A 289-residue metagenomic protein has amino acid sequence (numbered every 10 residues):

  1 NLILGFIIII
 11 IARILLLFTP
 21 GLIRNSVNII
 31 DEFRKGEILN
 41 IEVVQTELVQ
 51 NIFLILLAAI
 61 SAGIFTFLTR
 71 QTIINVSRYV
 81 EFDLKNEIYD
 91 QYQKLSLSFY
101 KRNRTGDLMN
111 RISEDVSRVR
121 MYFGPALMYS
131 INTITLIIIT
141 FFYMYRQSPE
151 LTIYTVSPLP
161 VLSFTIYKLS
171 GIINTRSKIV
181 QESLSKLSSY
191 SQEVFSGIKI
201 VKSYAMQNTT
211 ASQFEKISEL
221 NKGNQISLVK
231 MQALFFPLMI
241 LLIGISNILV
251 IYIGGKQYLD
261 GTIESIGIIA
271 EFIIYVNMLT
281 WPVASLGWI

Functional and structural regions predicted by a protein language model:
N1-N25, N51, I55, R70-I74 (+4 more regions): Alpha-helical segments in transporter systems
L2-F65, Y145-E150, I248, Y252 (+1 more regions): Transmembrane helix-loop-helix hairpins at lipid-water interfaces of multipass membrane proteins, especially the type-1
L2-I14, P125-I179, V250-E264: Transmembrane helices of ABC transporter permease
L15-D31, A58-T105, M109, S113 (+8 more regions): Juxtamembrane helix-loop junctions of ABC transporter transmembrane domains
T19-I23, F53, T69, I73 (+7 more regions): Hydrophobic/aromatic residues in alpha-helical transmembrane segments
E32-F33, Y143-P160, S227, M231-I289: Helix-loop-helix
I55-T66, Y167, N277-A284: Alpha-helical transmembrane segments of multi-pass membrane proteins
L97-S98, E114-F123, L127, I172-E193 (+2 more regions): An intracellular "coupling" helix at the cytosolic face of ABC transporter transmembrane type-1 domains
